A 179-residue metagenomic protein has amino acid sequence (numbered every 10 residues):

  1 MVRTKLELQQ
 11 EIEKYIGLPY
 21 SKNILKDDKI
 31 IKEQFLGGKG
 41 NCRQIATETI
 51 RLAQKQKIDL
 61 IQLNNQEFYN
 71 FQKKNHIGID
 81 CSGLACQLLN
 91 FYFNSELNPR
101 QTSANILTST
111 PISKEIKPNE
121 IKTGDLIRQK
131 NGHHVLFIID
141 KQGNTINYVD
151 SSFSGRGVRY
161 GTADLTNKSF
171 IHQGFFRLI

Functional and structural regions predicted by a protein language model:
M1-Y92: N-terminal capping segments
T4, N41, D80, T102-S103 (+2 more regions): Helix N-cap and loop-to-helix transition residues
N23, N41, N64-N65, N70 (+9 more regions): Detector for Asparagine
H76, H133-H134, H172: Histidine (H) residue identity feature
S95-Y160: ...with weaker cross-activation on analogous glycine-rich loops/strands in unrelated enzymes
G161-I179: Low-complexity, Gly/Ser/Thr/Pro-rich intrinsically disordered linker/tail segments
